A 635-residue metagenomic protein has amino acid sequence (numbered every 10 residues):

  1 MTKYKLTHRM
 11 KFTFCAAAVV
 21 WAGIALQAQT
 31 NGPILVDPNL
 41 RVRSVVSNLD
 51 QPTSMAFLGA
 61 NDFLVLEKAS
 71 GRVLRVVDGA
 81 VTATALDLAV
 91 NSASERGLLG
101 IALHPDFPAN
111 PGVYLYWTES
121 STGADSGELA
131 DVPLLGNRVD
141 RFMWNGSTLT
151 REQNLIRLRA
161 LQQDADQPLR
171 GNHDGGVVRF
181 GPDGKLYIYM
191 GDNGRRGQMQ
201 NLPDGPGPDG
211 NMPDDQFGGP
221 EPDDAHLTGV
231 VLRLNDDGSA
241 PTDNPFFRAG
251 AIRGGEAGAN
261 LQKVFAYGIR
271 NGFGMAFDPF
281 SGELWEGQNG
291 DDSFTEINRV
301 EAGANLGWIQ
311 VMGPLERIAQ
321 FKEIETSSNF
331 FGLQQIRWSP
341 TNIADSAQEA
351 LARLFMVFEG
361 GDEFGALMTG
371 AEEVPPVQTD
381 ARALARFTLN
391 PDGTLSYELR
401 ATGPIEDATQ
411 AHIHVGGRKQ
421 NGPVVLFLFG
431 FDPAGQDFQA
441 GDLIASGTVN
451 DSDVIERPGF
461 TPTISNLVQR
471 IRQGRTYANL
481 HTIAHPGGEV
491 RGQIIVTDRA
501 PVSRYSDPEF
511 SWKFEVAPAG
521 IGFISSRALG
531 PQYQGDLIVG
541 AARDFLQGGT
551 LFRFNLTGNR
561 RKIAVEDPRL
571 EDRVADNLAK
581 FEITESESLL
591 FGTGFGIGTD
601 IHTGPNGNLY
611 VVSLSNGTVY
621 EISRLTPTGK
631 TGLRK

Functional and structural regions predicted by a protein language model:
T2-C15: Bacterial N-terminal signal peptides that target proteins for export
T13-A25: Bacterial N-terminal signal peptides
A28-R43, E359-A371, K630-K635: Boundary/junction segments of secreted and surface-exposed precursor proteins
Q29-Q198, L202, G274-F277, G282-S293 (+2 more regions): Acidic, Gly/Ser/Thr-rich repeat motifs that build Ca2+-stabilized beta-propeller blades
N31-L35, R96-L98, D106-P108, S120 (+6 more regions): Beta-propeller domain segments
E119, I156-L161, R400-E406, F429-P433 (+1 more regions): Short, solvent-exposed aromatic-acidic interface loops
F358-A411, V415-R499: Metal-centered catalytic cores of metalloenzymes
